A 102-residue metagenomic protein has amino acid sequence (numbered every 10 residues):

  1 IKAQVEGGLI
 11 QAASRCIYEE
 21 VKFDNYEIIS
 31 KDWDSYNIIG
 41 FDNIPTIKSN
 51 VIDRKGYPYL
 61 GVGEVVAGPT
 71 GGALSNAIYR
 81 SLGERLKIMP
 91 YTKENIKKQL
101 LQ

Functional and structural regions predicted by a protein language model:
I1-Q102: C-terminal catalytic domains of large/alpha subunits in multi-subunit enzymes
